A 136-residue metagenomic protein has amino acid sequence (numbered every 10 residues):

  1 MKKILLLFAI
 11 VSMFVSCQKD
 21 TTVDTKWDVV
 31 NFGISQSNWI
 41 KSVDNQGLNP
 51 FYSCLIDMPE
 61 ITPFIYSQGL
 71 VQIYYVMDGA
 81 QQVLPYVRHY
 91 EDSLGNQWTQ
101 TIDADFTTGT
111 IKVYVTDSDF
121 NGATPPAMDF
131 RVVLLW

Functional and structural regions predicted by a protein language model:
K2-L6, V11-S35: Bacterial Sec-dependent N-terminal signal peptides
K26-W136: First exposed extracellular module after export/assembly in secreted or surface-exposed proteins
